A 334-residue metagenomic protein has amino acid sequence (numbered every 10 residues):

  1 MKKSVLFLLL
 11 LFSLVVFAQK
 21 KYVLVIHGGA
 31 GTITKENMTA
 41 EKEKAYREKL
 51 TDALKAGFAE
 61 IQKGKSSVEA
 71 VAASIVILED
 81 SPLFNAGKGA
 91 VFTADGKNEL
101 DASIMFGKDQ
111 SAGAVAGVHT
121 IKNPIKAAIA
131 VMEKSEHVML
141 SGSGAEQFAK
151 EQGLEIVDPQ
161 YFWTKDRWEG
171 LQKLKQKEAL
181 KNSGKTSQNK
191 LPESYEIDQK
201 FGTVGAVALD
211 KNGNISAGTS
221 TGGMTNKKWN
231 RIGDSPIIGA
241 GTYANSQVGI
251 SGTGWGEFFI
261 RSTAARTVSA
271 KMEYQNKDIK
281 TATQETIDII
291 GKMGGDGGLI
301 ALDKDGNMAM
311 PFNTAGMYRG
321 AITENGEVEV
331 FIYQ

Functional and structural regions predicted by a protein language model:
M1-K21: Bacterial Sec-dependent N-terminal signal peptides
Q19-Q334: Alpha/propeptide regions of enzymes that mature by internal proteolysis
